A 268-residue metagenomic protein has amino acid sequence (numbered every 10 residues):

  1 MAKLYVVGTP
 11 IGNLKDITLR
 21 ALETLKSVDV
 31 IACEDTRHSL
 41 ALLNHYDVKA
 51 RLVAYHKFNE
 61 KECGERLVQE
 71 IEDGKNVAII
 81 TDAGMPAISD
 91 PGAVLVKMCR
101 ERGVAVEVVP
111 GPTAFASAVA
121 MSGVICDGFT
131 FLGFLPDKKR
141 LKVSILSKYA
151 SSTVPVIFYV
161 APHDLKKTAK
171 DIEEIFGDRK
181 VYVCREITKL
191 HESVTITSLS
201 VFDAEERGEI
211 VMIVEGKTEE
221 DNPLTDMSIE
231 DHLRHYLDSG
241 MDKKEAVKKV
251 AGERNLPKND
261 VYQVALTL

Functional and structural regions predicted by a protein language model:
M1-F58: Glycine-rich, flexible N-terminal cofactor/catalytic loop recognition
A2-L4, G74-A78, P155: Loop/turn-to-beta-strand initiation segments
L25-I31, V104-V106, P155-V156: Short active-site oxyanion
Y55-K61, L135-K139: Conserved helicase motor
P91-L95, K243: Glycine-centered tight-turn and secondary-structure capping sites
V94-S152: Class I SAM-dependent methyltransferase SAM-binding "motif I" and its flanking Rossmann-like core
P155, Y159-L268: A contiguous loop/helix-start segment that scaffolds small-molecule binding in enzyme catalytic cores
